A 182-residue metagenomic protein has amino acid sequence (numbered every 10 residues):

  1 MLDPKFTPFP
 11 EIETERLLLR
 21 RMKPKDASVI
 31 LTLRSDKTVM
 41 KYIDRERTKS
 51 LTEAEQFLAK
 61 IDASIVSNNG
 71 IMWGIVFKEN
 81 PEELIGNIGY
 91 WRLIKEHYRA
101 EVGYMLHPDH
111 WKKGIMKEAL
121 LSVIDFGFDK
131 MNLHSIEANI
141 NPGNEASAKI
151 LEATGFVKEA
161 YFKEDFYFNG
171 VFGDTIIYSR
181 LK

Functional and structural regions predicted by a protein language model:
M1-K41, M72, V76-K182: Acyl-donor (CoA/ACP) binding surface of acyl/acetyltransferases
T38-K60, I71-W73: Conserved GNAT-fold acetyl-CoA-binding loop/helix
K60-S64, F126: A generic secondary-structure signal
S64-N69, F156: Short loop/turn motifs at secondary-structure junctions and domain boundaries
